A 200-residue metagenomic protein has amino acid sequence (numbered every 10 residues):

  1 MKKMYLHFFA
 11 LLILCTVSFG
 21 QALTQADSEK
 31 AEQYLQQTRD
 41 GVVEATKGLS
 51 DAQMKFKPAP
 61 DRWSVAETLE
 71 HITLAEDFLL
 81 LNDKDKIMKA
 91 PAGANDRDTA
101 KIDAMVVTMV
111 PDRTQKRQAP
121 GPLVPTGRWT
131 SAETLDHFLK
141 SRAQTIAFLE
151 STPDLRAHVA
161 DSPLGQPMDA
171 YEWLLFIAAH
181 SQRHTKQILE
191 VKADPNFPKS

Functional and structural regions predicted by a protein language model:
M1-F9: Bacterial N-terminal signal peptides that target proteins for export
H7, V17-K30, L81-D136, P163 (+2 more regions): Short, helix-capping/interhelical loops that line the mouth of catalytic, cofactor-, or ligand-binding pockets
A10-L11, C15, K192: Short, linear, compositionally biased motifs with a strong N-terminal bias
Q25-E32, Q53-A59, S64-E70, V124-L135 (+1 more regions): Second-shell loop/turn segments in exported
E29-F56, Q182: N-terminal targeting signals for Sec/Tat export/insertion, comprising classic cleavable signal peptides
T38, V42, L79, T134-S141 (+3 more regions): Alpha-helical packing segments of well-folded alpha/beta enzyme cores
A45-A52, D112-P120, D154-V159: Short alpha-helical hairpin
F56-V106, A147-S200: Short, contiguous alpha-helical
